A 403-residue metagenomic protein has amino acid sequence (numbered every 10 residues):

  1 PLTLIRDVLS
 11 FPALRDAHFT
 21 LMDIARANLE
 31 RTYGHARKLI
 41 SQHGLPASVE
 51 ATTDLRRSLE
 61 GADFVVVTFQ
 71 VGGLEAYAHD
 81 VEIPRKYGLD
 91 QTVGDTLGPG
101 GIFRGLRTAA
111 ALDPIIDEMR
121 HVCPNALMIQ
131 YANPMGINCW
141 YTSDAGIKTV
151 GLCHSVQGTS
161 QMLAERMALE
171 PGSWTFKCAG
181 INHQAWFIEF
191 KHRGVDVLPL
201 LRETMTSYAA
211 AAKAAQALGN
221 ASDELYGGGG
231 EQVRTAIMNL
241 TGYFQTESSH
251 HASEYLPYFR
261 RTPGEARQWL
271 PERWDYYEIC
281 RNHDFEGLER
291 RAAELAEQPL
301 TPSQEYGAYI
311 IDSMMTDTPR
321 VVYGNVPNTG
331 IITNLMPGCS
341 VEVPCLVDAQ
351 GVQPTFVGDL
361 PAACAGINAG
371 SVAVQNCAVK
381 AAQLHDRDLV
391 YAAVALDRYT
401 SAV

Functional and structural regions predicted by a protein language model:
P1-P12: Histidine-anchored nucleotide/phosphate-binding helix
S10-G44: Glycine-rich phosphate-binding loop and adjoining beta1-alpha1-beta2 segment of Rossmann-like nucleotide-binding folds
R37, V71-A145: Rossmann-fold NAD(P)-binding glycine/threonine-rich loop
I40-E50, G172: A short helix-to-beta-strand connector/capping loop
S48-E60: Short acidic low-complexity segments
L59, D63-F69: N-terminal Rossmann-like NAD(P) cofactor-binding module of classical short-chain dehydrogenase/reductase
T108, P114-G194: Internal, well-ordered domain-core segments that constitute the primary functional module of diverse proteins
A168-V403: Long, compositionally biased stretches enriched for glycine and/or charged residues
